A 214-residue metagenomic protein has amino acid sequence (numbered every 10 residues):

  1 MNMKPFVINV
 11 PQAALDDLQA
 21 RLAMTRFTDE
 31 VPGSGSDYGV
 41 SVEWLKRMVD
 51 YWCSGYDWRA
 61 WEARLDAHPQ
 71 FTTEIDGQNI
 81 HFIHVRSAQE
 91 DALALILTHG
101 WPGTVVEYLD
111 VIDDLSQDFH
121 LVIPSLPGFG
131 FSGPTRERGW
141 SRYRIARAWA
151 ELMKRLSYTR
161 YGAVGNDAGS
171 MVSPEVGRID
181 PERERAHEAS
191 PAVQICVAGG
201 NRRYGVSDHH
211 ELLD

Functional and structural regions predicted by a protein language model:
M1-F27: Mature N-terminal segment immediately following signal peptide/propeptide cleavage in secreted/periplasmic
F6, M24-F27, E43-D214: Catalytic cores of eukaryotic secretory-pathway lumenal/extracellular enzymes that build and remodel glycoconjugates
V10-A13, V40, W140: Short coil/turn linker and secondary-structure boundary residues
S34-Y38: Conserved short loop/turn motifs at secondary-structure junctions
